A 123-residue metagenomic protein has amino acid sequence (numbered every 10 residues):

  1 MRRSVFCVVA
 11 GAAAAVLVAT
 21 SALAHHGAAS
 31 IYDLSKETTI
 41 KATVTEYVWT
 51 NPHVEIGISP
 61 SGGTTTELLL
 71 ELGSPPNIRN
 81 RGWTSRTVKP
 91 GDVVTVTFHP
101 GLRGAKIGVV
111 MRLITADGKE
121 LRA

Functional and structural regions predicted by a protein language model:
M1-A12: Bacterial N-terminal signal peptides that target proteins for export
A22-T38: Short boundary/loop segments of OB/S1/cold-shock single-stranded nucleic-acid-binding domains
I40-V44: Conserved hydrophobic positions within beta-strands
T50-P60: Short aromatic-glycine-enriched beta-strand elements
G63-S74: A short macromolecule-binding patch
R79-V96: Short nucleic-acid-contacting surface segments enriched for D/E, G, S/T with interspersed K/R
G101-A123: OB-fold/S1-family single-stranded nucleic acid-binding modules
